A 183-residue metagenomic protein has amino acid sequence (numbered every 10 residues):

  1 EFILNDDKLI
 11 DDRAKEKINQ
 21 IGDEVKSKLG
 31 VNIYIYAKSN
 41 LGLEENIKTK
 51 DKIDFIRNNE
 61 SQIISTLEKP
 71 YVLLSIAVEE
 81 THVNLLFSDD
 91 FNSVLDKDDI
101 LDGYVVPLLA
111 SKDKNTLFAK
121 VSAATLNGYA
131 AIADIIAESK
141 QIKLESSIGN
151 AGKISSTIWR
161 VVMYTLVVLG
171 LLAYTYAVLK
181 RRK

Functional and structural regions predicted by a protein language model:
E1-S155: Folded, non-transmembrane soluble domains that reside on the lumenal/extracytoplasmic side of membranes
E145-K183: C-terminal single-pass membrane-anchor helix
